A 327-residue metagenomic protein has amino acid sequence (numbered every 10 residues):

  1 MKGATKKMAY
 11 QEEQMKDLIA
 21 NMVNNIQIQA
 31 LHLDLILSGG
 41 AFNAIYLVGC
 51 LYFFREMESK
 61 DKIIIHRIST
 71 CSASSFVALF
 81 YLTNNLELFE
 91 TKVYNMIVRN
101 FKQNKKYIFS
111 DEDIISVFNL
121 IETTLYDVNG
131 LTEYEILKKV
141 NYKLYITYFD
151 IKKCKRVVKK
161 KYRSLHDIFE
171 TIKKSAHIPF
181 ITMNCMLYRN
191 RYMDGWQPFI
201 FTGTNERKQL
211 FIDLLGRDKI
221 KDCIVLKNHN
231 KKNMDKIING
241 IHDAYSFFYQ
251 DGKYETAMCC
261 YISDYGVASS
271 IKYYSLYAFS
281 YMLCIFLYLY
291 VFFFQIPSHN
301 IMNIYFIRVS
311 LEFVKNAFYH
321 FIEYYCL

Functional and structural regions predicted by a protein language model:
K2-I68, L79-L327: Patatin-like phospholipase
T70, S74: Gly/Ala-rich beta-loop-alpha elbow adjacent to hydrolase catalytic centers
